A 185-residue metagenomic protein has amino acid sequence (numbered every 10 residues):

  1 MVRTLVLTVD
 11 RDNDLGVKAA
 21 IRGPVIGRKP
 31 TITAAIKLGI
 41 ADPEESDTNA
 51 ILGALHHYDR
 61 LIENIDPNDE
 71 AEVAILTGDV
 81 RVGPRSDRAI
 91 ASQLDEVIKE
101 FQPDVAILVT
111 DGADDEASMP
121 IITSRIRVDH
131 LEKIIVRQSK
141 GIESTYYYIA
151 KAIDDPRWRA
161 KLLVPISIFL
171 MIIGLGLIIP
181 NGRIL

Functional and structural regions predicted by a protein language model:
M1-V128, I135: Soluble N-terminal domains of membrane-associated systems
L38-D47, T110, K140-Y148, L163-F169: Low-complexity, flexible helical/coil segments
E72-T77, L131-Y147, S167-L177: Short flexible/disordered coil segments
D114-R159: Extended, hydrophilic extramembrane loops/domains of integral membrane proteins
D154-L185: Core alpha-helical transmembrane segments of integral membrane proteins
